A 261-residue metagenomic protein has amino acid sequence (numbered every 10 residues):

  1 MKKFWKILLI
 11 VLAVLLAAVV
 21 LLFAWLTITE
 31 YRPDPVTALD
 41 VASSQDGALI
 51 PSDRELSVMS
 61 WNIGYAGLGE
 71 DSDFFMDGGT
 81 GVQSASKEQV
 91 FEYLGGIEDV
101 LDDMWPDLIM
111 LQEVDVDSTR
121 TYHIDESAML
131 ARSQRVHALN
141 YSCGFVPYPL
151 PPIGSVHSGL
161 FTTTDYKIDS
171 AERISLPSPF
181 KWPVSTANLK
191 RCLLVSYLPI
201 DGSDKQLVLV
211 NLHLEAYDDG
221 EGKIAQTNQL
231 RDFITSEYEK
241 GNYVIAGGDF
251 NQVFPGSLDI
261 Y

Functional and structural regions predicted by a protein language model:
W5-M129, N140-Y148, P152-G154: N-terminal, active-site-proximal structural segment of metallo-dependent hydrolase catalytic domains
A66-G67, V116-T119, C143-V146, K181 (+2 more regions): Active-site environment of divalent metal-dependent phosphoester hydrolases
T80-S86, V114-D117, P177-S185, H213-E221: Surface-exposed cleft-lining segments at the edges of enzyme active sites
I109-Q112, V136-A138, I245-D249: Active-site neighborhood of phospho(di)ester-bond hydrolases with catalytic His/Asp-centered motifs
A131-R132, S155-A171, S196-P199: Conserved beta strand-loop-helix elements of the APE1-like EEP
K167-S203: Active-site catalytic loop in hydrolytic enzyme cores
A187, P199-I224: Metal-dependent phosphoester/phosphodiester hydrolase catalytic core
D218-Y261: Metal-dependent phosphoesterases centered on the DNase I-like endonuclease/exonuclease/phosphatase
